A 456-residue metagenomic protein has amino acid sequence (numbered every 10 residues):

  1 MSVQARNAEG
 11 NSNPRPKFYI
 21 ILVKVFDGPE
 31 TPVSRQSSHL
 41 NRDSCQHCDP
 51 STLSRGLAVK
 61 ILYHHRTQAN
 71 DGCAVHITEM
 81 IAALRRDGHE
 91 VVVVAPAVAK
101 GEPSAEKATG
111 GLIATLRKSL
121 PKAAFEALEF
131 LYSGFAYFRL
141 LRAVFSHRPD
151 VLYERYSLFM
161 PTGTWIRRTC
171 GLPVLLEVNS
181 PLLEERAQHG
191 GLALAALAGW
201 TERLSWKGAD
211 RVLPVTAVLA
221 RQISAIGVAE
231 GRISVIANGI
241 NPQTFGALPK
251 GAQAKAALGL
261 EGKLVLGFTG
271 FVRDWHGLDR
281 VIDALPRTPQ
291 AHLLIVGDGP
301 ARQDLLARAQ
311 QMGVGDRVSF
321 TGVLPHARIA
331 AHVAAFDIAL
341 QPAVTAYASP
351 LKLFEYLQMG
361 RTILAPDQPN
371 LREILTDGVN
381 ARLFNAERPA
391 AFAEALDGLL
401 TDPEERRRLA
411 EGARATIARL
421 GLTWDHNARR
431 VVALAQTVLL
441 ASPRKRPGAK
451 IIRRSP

Functional and structural regions predicted by a protein language model:
K17-D27, R35, N41-E102, P286 (+2 more regions): N-terminal subdomain of nucleotide-sugar transferases
L62, L260-L285, L294: Conserved donor-binding/catalytic core segment of Leloir-type glycosyltransferases
F138-F145, P161, W165-R168, L182 (+1 more regions): Membrane-proximal helix-turn-helix segments that form the acceptor-binding/catalytic region of lipid-linked
V218, G239: Carbohydrate-associated surface elements
Q303-A330: Nucleotide-activated donor-binding/catalytic signature segment of Leloir-type glycosyltransferases, i.e., the conserved
I338, E355, T362-A365: Short hydrophobic beta-strand element within catalytic cores of glycosyltransferases and related nucleotide-activated
D377-G378, R382-P389, G398-E404: Conserved acidic donor-binding segment of nucleotide-sugar-dependent glycosyltransferases
E404-A435: A charged, aromatic-enriched C-terminal amphipathic alpha-helix characteristic of glycosyltransferases across folds
